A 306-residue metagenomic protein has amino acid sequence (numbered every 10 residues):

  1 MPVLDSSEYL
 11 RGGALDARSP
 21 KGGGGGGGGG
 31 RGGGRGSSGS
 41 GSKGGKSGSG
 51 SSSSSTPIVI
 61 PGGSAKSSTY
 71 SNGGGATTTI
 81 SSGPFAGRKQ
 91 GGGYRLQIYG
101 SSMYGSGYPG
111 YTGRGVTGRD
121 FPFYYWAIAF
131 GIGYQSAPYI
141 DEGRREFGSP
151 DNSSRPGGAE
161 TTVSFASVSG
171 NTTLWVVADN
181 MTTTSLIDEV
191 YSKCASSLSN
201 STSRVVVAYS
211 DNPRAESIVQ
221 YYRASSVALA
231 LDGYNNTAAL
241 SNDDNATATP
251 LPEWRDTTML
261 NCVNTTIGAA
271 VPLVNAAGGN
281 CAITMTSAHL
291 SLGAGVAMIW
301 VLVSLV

Functional and structural regions predicted by a protein language model:
M1-G23, G115, R119, N280-V306: Fungal secretory targeting signals
P2-R114, Y139-I140: Intrinsically disordered, low-complexity segments
I58-G62, G83, G87, L96-S106 (+8 more regions): Intrinsically disordered, low-complexity segments used for protein-protein interactions
F85, F121-F123, F130, F147 (+2 more regions): Phenylalanine-focused residue identity feature
G115-P138: Short, glycine/alanine-rich hydrophobic alpha-helices that insert into or span membranes
Q135-V306: Terminal or extended low-complexity segments
